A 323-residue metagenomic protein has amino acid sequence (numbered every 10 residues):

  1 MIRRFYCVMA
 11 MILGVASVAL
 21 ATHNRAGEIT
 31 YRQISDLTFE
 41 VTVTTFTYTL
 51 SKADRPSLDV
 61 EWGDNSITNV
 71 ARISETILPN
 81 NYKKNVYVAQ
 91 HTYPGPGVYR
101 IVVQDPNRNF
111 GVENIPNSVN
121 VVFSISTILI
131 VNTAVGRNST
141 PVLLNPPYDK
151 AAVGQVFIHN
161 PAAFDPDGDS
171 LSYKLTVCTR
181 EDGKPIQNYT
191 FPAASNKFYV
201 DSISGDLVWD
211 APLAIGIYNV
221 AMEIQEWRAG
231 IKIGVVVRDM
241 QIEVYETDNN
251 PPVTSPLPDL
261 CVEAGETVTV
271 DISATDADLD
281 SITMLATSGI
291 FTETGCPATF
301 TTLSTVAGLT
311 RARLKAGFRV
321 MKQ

Functional and structural regions predicted by a protein language model:
M1-R25: Bacterial Sec-dependent N-terminal signal peptides
L20-K315, R319-Q323: Long, compositionally biased, intrinsically disordered segments
